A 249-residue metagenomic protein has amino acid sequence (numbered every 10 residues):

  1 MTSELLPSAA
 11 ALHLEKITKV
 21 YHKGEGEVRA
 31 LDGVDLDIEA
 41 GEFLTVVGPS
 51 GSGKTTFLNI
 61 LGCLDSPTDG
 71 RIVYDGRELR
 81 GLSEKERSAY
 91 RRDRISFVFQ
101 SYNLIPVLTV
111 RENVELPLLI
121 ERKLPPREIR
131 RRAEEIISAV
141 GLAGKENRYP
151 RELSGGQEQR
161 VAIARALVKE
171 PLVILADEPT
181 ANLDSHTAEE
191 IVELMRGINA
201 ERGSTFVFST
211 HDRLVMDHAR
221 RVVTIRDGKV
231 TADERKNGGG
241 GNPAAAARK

Functional and structural regions predicted by a protein language model:
M1-V20, A232-K249: ABC-family P-loop ATPase nucleotide-binding domain
A9-I225: ABC family nucleotide-binding domain
I120-E121, A166, K229-T231, A246-R248: Short, structured secondary-structure boundary patches
V222-R235: H-loop (His-switch) and adjacent beta-strand-loop-beta switch element of ABC-type ATPase nucleotide-binding domains
